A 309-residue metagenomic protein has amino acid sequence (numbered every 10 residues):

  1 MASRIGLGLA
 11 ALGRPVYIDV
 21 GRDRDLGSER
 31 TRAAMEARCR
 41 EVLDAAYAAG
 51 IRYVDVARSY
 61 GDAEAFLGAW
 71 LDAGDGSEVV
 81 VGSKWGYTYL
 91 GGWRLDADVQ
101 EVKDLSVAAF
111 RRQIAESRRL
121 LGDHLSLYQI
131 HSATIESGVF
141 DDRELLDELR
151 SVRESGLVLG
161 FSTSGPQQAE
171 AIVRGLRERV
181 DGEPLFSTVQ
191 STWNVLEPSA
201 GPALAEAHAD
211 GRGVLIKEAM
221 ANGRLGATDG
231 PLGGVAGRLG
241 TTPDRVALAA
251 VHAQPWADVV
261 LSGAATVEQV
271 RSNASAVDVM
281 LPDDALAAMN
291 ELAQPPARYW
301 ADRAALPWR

Functional and structural regions predicted by a protein language model:
M1-K84: N-terminal binding-site loop/beta-alpha segment at the start of enzyme catalytic domains that lines or forms
A2-I5, G50-Y53, D75-V79, G122-S126 (+4 more regions): Short, well-ordered coil/turn segments that N-cap beta-strands
A11-G13, Y60, Y87-G91, T134-E136 (+2 more regions): Feature marks short, surface-exposed loop/turn motifs that line or immediately flank catalytic pockets and channel
P15-A37, L95-R111, E136-S137, V235-R238: Active-site mouth loops of central-metabolism enzymes
R30-A46, K103-L121, Q167-R179, A247: Short, acidic/polar
E78-D104: Structural motif corresponding to the early beta-alpha repeats
E116-V139: Active-site groove signature of glycoside hydrolases
S132-R309: Beta/alpha (TIM)-barrel catalytic core signal, keyed to glycine-rich beta->alpha loops juxtaposed to Asp/Glu that bind
